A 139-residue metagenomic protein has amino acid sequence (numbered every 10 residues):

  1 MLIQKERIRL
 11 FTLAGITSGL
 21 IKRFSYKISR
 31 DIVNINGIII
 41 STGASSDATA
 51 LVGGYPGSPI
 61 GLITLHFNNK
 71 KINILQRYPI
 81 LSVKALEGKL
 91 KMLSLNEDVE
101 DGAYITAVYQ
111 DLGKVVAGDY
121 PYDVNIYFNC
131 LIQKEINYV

Functional and structural regions predicted by a protein language model:
M1-V139: Beta-strand-centric surfaces of beta-sandwich/beta-rich domains
